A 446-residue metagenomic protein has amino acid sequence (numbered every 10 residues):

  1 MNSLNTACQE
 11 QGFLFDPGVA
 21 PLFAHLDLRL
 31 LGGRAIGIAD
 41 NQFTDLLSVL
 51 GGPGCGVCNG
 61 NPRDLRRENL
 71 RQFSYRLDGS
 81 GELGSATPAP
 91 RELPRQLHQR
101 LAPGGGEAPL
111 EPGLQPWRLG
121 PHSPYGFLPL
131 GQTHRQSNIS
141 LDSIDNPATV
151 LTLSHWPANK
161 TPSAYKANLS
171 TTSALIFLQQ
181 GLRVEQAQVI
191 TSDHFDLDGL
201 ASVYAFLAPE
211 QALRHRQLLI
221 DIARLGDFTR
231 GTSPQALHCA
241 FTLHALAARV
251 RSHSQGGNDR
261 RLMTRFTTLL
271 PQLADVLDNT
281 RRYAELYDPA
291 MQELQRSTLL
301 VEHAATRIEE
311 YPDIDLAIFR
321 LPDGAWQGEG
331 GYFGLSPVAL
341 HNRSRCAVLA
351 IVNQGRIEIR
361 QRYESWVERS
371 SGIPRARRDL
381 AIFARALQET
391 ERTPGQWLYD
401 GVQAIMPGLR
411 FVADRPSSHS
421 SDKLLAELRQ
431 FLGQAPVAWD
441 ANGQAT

Functional and structural regions predicted by a protein language model:
M1-L4, C55: Non-Sec secretion/translocation targeting segments of pathogen effectors
T6-A7, A20-A24, A35, A39 (+2 more regions): Short linear motifs in low-complexity or flexible loops
C8, C55-C58: Cysteine-centered motifs
Q11, D27-R29, G33, N59-L65: Low-complexity, glycine/proline/serine-enriched flexible coil segments that act as short hinges or interruptions within
F13-F15, F23, F43, F73-Y75: Aromatic (phenylalanine/tyrosine) cluster motif
D16, A20, I36-I38, G51-G56 (+2 more regions): Periodic, rod-like helical contexts
L22, S48, G81, T87-G256 (+1 more regions): Replace "Mg2+/Mn2+-dependent" with "divalent metal-dependent
R29, R34-G37, Q42, R66 (+2 more regions): Intrinsically disordered, low-complexity segments enriched in small polar residues
